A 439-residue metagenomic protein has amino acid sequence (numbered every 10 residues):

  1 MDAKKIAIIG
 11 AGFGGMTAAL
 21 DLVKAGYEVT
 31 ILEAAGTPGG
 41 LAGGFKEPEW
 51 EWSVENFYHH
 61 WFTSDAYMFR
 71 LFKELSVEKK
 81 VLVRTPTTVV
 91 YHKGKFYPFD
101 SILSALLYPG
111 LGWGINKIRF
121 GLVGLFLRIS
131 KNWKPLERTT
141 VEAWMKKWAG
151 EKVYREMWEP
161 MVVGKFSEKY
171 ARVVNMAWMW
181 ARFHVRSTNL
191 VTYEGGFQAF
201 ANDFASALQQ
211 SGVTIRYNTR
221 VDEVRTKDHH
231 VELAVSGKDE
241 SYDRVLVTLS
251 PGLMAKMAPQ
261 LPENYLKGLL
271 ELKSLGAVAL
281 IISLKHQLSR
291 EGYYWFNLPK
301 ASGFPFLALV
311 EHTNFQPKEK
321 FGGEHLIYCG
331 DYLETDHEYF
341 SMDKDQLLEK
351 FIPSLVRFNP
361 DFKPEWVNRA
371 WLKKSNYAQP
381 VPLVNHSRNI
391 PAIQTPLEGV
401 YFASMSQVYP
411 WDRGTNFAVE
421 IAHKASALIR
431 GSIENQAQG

Functional and structural regions predicted by a protein language model:
K4-I31: N-terminal Rossmann-like FAD-binding beta1-loop-alpha1 element of flavoenzymes
G14, T37, G252: Conserved Rossmann-like nucleotide-cofactor binding loop
V23-P48: Glycine-rich FAD pyrophosphate-binding loop
A25, R220-I327, Y332-S341, D345 (+2 more regions): Mid-domain catalytic core of redox enzymes that form a hydrophobic substrate pocket/lid adjacent to a catalytic redox
E49-P135, A143, K147: Dinucleotide-binding Rossmann-like beta1-alpha1 core, especially the glycine-rich loop that anchors the ADP
V83-T85, Y217-T219, R225, V235 (+1 more regions): Short loop/edge segments at beta-strand edges and connector loops that shape dinucleotide/nucleotide cofactor-binding
L111, L122-V224: Active-site/ligand-binding neighborhood in enzyme catalytic cores
G292, L309-G439: Conserved flavin/dinucleotide-binding core of flavoenzymes
